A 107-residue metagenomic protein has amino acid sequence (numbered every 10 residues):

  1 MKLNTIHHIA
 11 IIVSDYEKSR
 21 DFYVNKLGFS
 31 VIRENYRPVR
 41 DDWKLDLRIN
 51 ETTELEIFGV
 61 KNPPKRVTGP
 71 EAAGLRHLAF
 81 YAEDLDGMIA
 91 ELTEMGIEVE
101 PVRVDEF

Functional and structural regions predicted by a protein language model:
M1-K18, L75-L78: N-terminal beta-strand motif that seeds the catalytic metal site of vicinal oxygen chelate
T5, W43, E51-T53, E71-R76: Residues that flank catalytic or metal-binding motifs in active/ligand-binding sites
I12-E54, E94, F107: Core segments of cupin and vicinal oxygen chelate
Y16-E17, A72-F107: Vicinal oxygen chelate
E56-F58: Conserved beta-strand in the GNAT
R66-V67: Short, charge-rich, low-complexity interaction segments located in flexible loops at or near secondary-structure
